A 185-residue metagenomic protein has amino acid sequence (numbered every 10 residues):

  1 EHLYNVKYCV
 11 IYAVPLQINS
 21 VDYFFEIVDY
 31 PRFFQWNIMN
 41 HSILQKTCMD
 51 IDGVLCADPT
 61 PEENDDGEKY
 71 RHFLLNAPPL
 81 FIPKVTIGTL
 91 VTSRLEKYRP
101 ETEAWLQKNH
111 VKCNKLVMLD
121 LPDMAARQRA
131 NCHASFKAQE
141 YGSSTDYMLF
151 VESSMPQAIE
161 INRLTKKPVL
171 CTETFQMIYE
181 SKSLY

Functional and structural regions predicted by a protein language model:
L3-S20, T145-L184: Acidic, Mg2+-coordinating phosphoryl-transfer loop and its flanking beta/alpha structural elements, shared across
N5-A125: Alpha-helical substrate-recognition element adjacent to the catalytic core
L74-A77, H133-K137, S154: Amphipathic coiled-coil/heptad-repeat helices and related helical stalk/stem segments that mediate oligomerization
I82-P83, G142, N162: N-terminal cationic-hydrophobic initiation segments that often serve targeting/anchoring roles
Y98-P100, A138, Q157-I159: Short, well-ordered alpha-helical microsegments
K112-Y147: Donor nucleotide-activated moiety binding/catalytic core segment of transferases that use nucleotide-activated donors
